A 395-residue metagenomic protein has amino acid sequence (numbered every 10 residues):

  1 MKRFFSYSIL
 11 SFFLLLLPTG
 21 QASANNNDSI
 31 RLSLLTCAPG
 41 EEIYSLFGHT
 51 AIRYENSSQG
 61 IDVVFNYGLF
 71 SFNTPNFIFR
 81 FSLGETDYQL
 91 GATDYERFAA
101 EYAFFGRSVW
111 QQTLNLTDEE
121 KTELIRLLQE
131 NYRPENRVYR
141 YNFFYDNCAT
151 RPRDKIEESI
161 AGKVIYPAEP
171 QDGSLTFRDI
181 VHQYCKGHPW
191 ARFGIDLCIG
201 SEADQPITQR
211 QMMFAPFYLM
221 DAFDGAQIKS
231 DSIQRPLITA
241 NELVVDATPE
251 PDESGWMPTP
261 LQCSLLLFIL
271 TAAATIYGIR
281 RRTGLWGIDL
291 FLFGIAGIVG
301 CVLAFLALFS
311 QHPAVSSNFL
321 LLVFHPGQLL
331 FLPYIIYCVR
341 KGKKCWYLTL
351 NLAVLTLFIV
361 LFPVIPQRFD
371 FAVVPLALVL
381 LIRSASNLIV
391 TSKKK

Functional and structural regions predicted by a protein language model:
M1-N25, K393-K395: Bacterial Sec-dependent N-terminal signal peptides
R3, L128, V181, I288-L292 (+2 more regions): Generic hydrophobic, helix-prone segments enriched in Leu/Val/Ile
F12-G20, A274, L306, Y334 (+1 more regions): Residue-level signal for alpha-helical transmembrane segments in multi-pass membrane proteins
N25-E250: Soluble extramembrane regions of membrane proteins in the secretory/endomembrane system
A226, I233-P313, L320: Core alpha-helical transmembrane segments of integral membrane proteins
I279, F291-K395: Generic detector of multi-pass transmembrane helix bundles and their immediately adjacent loops in polytopic membrane
